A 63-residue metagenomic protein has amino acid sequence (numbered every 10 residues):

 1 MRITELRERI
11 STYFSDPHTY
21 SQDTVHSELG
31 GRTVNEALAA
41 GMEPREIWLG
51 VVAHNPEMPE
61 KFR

Functional and structural regions predicted by a protein language model:
M1-R63: C-terminal alpha-helical interaction appendages
